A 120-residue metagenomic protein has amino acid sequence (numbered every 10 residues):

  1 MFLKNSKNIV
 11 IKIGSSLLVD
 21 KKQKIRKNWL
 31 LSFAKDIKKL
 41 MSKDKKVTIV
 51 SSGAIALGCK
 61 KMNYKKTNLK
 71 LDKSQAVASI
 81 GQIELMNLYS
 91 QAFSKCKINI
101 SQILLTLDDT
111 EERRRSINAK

Functional and structural regions predicted by a protein language model:
M1-K120: Nucleotide/pyrophosphate-binding catalytic subdomain
